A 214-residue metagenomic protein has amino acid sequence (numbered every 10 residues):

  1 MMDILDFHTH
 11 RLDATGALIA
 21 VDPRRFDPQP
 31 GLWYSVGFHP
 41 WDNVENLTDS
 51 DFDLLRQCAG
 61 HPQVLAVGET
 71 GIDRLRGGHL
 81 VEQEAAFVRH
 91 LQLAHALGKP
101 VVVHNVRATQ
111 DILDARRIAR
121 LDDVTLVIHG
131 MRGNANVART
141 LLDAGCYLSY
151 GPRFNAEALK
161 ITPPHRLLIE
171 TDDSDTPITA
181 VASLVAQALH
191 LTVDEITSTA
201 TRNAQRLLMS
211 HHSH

Functional and structural regions predicted by a protein language model:
M1-H214: Mid-domain alpha/beta scaffold segments of enzyme catalytic cores
